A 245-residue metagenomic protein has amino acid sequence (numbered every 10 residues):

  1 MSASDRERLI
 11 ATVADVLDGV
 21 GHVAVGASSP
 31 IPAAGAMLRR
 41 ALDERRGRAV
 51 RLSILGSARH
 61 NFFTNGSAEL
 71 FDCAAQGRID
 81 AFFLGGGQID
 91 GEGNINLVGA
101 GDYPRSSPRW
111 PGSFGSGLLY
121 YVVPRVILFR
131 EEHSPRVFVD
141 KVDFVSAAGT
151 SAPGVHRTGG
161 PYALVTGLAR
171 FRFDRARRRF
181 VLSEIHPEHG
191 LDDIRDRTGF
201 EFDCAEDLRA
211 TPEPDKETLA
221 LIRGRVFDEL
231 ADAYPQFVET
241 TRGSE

Functional and structural regions predicted by a protein language model:
M1-S67, R78: N-terminal active-site beta-alpha-beta segment that forms phosphate/nucleotide-binding and substrate-recognition loops
A3-A24, G160-R178, E201-E245: Intrinsically disordered, low-complexity segments enriched in small residues
D15, M37, D72, D196 (+1 more regions): Charged/polar, solvent-exposed surface patches and flexible loops
A36-R40, R59, L97-V98, E217-I222: Short amphipathic alpha-helical patches
I54-H60, F114-L118, A233-E245: Short, surface-exposed, charge-dense and proline/glycine-enriched linear segments
R59-D215: Conserved phosphate- and dinucleotide-binding cores of soluble alpha/beta proteins, encompassing both enzyme active
